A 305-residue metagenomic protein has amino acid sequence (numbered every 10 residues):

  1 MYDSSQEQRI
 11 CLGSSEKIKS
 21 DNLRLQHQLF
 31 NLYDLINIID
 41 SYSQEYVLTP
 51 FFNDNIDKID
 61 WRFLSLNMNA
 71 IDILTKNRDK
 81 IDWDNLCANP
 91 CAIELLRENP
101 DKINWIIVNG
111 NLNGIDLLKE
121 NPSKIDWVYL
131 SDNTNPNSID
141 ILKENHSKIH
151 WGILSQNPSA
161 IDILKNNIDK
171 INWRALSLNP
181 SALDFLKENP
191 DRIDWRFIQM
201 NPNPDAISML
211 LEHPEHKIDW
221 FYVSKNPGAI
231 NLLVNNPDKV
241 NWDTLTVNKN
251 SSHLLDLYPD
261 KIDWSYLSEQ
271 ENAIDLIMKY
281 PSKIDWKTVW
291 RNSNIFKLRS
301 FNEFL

Functional and structural regions predicted by a protein language model:
M1-E7: Extended intrinsically disordered, low-complexity segments enriched in serine/proline/acidic residues
E7-L305: Alpha-helical scaffold segments
